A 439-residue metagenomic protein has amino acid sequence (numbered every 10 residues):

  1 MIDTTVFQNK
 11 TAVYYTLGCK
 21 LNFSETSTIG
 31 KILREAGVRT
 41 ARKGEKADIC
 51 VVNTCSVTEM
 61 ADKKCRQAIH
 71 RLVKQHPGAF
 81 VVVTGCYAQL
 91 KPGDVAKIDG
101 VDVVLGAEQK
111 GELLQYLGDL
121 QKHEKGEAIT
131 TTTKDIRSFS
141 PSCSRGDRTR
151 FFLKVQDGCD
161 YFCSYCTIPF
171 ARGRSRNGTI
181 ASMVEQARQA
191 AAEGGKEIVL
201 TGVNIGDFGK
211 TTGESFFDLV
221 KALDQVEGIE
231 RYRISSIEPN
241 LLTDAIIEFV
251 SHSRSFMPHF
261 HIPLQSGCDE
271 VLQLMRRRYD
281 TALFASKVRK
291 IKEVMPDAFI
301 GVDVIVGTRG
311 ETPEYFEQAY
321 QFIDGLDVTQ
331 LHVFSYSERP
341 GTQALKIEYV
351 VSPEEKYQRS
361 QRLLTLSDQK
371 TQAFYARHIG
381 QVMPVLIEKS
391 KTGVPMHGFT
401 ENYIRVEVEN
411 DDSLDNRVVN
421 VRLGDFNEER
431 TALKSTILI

Functional and structural regions predicted by a protein language model:
M1-D207, K221, A245, F260 (+5 more regions): Proteins enriched for Cys/Gly/acidic motifs involved in redox and nucleic-acid/cofactor modification
V38, A79, D102, I229-E230 (+3 more regions): A structural micro-motif
V81-V82, L90-K91, A192-E314: Conserved SAM/AdoMet-binding glycine-rich loop
G146-T149, C159-D160, F256, S266 (+5 more regions): Short flexible coil/turn linkers enriched for glycine and charged/polar residues that connect secondary-structure
I262, D303, I323, L331 (+3 more regions): Hydrophobic, well-ordered secondary-structure elements that form the walls of internal hydrophobic environments
E311, L326-V328: Contiguous mid-protein beta-loop-alpha structural module that forms a pocket-lining wall or clamp of enzyme active
T329, T342-K346: Short glycine-rich, low-complexity segments
K346-I439: Terminal RNA-binding accessory module
